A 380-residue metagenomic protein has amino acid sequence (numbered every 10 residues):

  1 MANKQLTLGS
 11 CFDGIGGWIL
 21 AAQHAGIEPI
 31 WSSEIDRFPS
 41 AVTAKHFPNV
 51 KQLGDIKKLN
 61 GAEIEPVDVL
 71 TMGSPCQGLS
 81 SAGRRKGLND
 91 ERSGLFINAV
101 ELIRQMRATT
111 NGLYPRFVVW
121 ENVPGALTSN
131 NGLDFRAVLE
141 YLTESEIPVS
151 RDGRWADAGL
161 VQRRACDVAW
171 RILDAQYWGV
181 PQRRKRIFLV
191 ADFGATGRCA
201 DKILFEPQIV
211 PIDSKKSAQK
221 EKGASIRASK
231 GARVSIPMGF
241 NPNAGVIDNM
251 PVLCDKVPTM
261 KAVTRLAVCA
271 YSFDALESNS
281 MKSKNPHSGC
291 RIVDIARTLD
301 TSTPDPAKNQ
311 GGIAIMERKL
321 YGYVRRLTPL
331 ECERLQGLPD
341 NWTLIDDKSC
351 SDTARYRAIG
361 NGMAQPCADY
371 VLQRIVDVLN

Functional and structural regions predicted by a protein language model:
A2-N3, A158-C166, W170-N380: Class I SAM-dependent DNA methyltransferase catalytic core with a primary bias toward cytosine-5 DNMT/HhaI-like enzymes
A2-T143, V149, Q162: Core alpha/beta nucleotide-donor-binding catalytic domains of modification enzymes
L8, G16-L20, I35-R37, S150-D157 (+3 more regions): Generic detector of short, locally flexible boundary/turn motifs and exposed helical patches
A41, V100-R104, N111, I147-G153 (+3 more regions): Short C-terminal domain-edge/linker segments immediately following a structured domain
I56-K58, E146, R154, R171-L173: A short, structured active-site edge motif that brings together acidic residues
